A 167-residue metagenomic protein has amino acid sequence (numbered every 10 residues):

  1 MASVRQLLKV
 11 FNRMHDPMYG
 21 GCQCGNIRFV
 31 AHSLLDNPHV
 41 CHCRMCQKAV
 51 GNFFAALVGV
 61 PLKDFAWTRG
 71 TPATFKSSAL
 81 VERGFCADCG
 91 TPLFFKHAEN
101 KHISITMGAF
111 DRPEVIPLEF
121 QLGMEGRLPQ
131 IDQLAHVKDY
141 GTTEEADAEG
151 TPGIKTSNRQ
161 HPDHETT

Functional and structural regions predicted by a protein language model:
A2-T167: A short Gly-Trp-Pro
